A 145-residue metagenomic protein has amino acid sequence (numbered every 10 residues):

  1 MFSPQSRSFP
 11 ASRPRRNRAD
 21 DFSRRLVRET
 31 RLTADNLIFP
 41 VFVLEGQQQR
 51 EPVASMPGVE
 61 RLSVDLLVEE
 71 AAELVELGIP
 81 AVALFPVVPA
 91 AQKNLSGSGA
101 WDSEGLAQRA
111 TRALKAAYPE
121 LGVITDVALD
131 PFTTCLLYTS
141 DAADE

Functional and structural regions predicted by a protein language model:
F2-D65: An N-cap/entry alpha-helix motif that binds or orients negatively charged groups
F22-L32, V68-G78, Q108-P119: Short amphipathic alpha-helices and their capping/turn segments at secondary-structure boundaries
L37-P40, V82-L84, V123-T125: Hydrophobic faces of well-ordered beta-strands that scaffold small-molecule active sites in alpha/beta enzyme cores
L44, V87-P89, A128-T134: Active-site beta-loop-alpha junctions enriched in small/polar residues
E51-V59, A81-E104: Glycine-rich, proline-tolerant flexible connector loops at the mouths of alpha/beta enzymes
N94-G97, T133-L137: Short acidic, glycine/serine/threonine-rich loops at helix termini
S96-T125: Alpha-helix-loop-beta-strand connector modules within alpha/beta enzyme cores
Y138-A143: Conserved small/polar residues in nucleotide/adenosyl-binding loops
